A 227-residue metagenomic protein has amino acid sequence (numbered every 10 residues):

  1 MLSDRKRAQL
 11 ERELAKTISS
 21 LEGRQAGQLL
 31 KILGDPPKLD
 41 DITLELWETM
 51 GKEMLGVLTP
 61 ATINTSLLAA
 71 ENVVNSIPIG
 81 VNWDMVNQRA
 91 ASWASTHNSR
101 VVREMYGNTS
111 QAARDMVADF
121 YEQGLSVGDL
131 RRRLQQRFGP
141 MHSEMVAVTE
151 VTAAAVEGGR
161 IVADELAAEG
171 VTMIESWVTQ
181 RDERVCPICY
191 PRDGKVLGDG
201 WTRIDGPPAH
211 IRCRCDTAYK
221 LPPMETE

Functional and structural regions predicted by a protein language model:
M1-R137, P222-E227: N-terminal leader/targeting and assembly helices and adjacent pre-domain segments
Q136, M141-E227: Acidic, glycine-rich two-metal-ion catalytic cores of nucleic acid-processing enzymes
